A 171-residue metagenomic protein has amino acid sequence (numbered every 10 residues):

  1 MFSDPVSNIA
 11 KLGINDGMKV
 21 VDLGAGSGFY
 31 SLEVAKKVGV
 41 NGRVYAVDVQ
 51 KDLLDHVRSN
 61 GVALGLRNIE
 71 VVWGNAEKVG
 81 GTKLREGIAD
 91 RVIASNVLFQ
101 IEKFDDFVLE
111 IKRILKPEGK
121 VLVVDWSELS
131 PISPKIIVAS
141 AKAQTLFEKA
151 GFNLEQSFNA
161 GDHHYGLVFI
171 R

Functional and structural regions predicted by a protein language model:
M1-K19, E33: Conserved alpha-helix/loop element of class I SAM-dependent methyltransferases that forms part of the SAM/SAH-binding
V21, S27-G80: Class I SAM-dependent methyltransferase SAM/SAH-binding core
G81-V92: A short acidic, Gly/Pro-enriched loop at the edge of an enzyme's catalytic core that lines a small-molecule cofactor
V97-Q100: A short His-aromatic
D105-P117: A short glycine-rich, Lys/Arg-flanked "PGG" loop and its adjoining helix->strand segment in the class I
E118-W126: Conserved beta-strand signature within the Rossmann-like core of class I S-adenosyl-L-methionine
K135-A150, Y165: Short alpha-helix
A150, Q156-R171: Core SAM-dependent methyltransferase catalytic element
